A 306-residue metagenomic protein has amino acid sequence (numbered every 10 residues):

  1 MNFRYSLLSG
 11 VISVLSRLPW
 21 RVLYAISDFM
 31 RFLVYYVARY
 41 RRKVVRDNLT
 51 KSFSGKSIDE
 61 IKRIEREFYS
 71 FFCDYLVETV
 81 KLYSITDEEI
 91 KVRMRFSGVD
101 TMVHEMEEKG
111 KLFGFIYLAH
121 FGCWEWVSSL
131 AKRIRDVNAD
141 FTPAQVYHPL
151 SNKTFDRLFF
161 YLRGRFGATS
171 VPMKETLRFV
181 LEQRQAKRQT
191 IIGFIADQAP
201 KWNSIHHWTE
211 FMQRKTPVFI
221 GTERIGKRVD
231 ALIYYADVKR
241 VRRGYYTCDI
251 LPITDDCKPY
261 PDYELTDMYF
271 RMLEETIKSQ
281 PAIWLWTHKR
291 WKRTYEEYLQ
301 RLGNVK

Functional and structural regions predicted by a protein language model:
M1, Y35, Y117, H148-P149 (+2 more regions): A generic secondary-structure micro-motif detector that highlights 1-2 residue hydrophobic/ambivalent hotspots embedded
M1-C123, D156-Y161, G167: Membrane-anchoring hydrophobic helices of lipid-metabolizing enzymes
V37, M94, L150-S151, P172 (+2 more regions): Residues that cap or flank secondary-structure elements
K43, E125, D156-R157, R178 (+2 more regions): Residue-level marker for well-ordered alpha-helical positions
R46-D47, S128, F160, H206 (+2 more regions): Short glycine-/small-residue-rich flexible loop motifs, especially phosphate/cofactor-binding loops
R63, E108-K109, R133, K174-K306: Non-catalytic C-terminal accessory region of glycerolipid acyltransferases and related lyso-lipid remodeling enzymes
K111-K174, K201-E210: Catalytic core of membrane glycerolipid acyltransferases/transacylases, capturing the structured, soluble-facing
